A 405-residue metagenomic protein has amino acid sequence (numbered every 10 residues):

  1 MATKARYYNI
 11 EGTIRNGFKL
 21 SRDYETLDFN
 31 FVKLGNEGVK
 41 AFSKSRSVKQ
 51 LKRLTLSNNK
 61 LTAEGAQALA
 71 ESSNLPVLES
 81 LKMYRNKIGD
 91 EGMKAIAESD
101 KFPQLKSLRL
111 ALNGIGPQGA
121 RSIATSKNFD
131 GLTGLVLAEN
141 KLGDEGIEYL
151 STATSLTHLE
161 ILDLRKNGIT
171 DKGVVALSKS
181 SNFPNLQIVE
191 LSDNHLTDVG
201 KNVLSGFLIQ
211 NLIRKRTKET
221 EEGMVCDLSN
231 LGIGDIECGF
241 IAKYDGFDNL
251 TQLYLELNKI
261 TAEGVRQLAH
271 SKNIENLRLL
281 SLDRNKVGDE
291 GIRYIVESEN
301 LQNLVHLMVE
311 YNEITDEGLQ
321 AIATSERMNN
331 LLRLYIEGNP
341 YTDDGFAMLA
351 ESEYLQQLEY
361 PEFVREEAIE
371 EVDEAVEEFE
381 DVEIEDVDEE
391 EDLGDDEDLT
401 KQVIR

Functional and structural regions predicted by a protein language model:
M1, Y24-K40, K44-S47, L51-R121 (+2 more regions): Hydrophobic, helix-prone linear segments
M1-Q67, Y84, K218-V265: LRR N-terminal entry segment and analogous cap-like coil->beta motifs
A2-K4, K172, P184-K243, Y254 (+5 more regions): C-terminal capping region of solenoid repeat domains
N9-F18, G35-K44, A63-E71, D90-E98 (+9 more regions): Leucine-rich repeat
R22, R46-K49, S73-P76, D100-P103 (+9 more regions): Inter-repeat linker/turn residues at the boundaries of leucine-rich repeats
T26-D28, Q50-T55, V77-K82, Q104-R109 (+9 more regions): Conserved LRR concave beta-strand detector
F29-K33, L56-K60, K82-K87, L110-G114 (+9 more regions): Concave beta-strand-loop units of leucine-rich repeat
A111-L137, L142-G146, T251-Y311, G318: Eukaryotic tandem repeat interaction scaffolds
